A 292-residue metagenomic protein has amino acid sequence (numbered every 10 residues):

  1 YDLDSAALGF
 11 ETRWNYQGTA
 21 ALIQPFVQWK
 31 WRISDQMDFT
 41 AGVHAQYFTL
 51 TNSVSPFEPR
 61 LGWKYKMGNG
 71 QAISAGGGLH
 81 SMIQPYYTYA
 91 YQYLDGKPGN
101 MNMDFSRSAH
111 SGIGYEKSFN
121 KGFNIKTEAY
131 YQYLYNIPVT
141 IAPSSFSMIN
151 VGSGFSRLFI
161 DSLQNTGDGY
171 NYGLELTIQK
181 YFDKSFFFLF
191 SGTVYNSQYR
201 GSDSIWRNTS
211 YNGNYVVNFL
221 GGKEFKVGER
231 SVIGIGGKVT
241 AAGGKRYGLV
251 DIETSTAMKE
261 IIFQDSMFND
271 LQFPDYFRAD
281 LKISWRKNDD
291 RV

Functional and structural regions predicted by a protein language model:
Y1, A41-Y47, W63, A75-L79 (+3 more regions): Transmembrane beta-barrel strands of outer-membrane/channel proteins
R13-Q24, N100, D104, N124-F187: Outer membrane beta-barrel strand-and-loop segments of large Gram-negative receptors, especially TonB-dependent
Q17-L50, P56-R60, I178-N196: Surface-exposed extracellular loop regions of Gram-negative outer-membrane beta-barrel proteins
P25-W29, L61-Y65, I113-K117, L174-K180 (+4 more regions): Residues on the lipid-exposed face of transmembrane beta-strands in outer-membrane beta-barrel proteins
Q36, Y131-Y133, L158-G244: Gram-negative outer-membrane beta-barrel transporters
Q36-F39, G70-I73, K121-I125, K184-F188 (+2 more regions): Repeated loop/turn-to-beta-strand initiation elements of outer-membrane beta-barrel proteins
T51, Y65, N69-S111, Y131-D161 (+1 more regions): Surface-exposed extracellular loop regions of Gram-negative outer-membrane beta-barrel proteins, predominantly
N208-V292: Conserved C-terminal beta-signal and adjacent last beta-strands/turns of outer-membrane beta-barrel proteins
